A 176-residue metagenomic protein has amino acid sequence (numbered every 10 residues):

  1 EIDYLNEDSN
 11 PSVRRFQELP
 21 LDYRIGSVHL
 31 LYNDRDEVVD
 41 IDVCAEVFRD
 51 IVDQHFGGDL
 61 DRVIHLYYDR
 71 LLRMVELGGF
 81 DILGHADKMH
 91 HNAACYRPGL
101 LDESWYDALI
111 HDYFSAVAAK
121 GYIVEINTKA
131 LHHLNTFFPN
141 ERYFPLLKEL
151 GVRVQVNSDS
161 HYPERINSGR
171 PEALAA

Functional and structural regions predicted by a protein language model:
E1-A119: Extended substrate/RNA-proximal surfaces in nucleic-acid metabolism proteins
Y96-A176: Charged catalytic cores and adjacent phosphate/nucleic-acid-binding surfaces used for phosphate/nucleic-acid chemistry
